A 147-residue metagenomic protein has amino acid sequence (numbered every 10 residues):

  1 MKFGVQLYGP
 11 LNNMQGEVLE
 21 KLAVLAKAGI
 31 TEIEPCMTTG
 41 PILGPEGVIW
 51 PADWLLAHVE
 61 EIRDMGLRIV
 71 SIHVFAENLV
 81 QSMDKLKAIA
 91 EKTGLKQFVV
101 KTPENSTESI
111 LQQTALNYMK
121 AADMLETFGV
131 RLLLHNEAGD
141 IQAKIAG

Functional and structural regions predicted by a protein language model:
M1-Q97: N-terminal pre-domain/capping segments
E32, L55-L56, D64-R68, H73-G147: Active-site acidic/histidine proton-transfer and metal-coordination neighborhood in alpha/beta enzyme cores
